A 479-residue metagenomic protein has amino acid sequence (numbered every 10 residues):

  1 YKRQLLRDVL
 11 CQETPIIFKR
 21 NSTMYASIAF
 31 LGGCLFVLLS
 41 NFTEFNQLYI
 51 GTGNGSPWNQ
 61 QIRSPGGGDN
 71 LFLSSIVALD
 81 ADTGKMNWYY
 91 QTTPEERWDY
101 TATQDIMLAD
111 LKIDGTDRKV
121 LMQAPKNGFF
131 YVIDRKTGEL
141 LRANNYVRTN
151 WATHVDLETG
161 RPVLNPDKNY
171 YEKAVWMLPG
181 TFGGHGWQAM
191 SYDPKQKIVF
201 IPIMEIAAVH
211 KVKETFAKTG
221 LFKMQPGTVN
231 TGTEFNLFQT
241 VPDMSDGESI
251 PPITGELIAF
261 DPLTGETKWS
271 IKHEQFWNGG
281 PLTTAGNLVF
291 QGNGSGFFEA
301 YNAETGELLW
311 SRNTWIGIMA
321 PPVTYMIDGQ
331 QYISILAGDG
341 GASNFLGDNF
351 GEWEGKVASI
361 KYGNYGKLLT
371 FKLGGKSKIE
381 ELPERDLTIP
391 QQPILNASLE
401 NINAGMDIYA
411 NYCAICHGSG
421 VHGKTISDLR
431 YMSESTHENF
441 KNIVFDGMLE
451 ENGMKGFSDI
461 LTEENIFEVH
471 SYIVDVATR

Functional and structural regions predicted by a protein language model:
Y1-Q4: Conserved small/polar residues in nucleotide/adenosyl-binding loops
Y25-S27, L31-Q61, S75, Y100-P125 (+5 more regions): Repeat-blade elements of multi-bladed beta-propeller folds
G51-N70, E205-I250, G338-I360: Short, conserved, GDST-rich strand-edge loop motifs in beta-rich repeat architectures
E95-R97, Q104-D105, V147-W151, G180 (+3 more regions): Conserved blade-ending motifs and adjacent loop-strand segments that build the rim/top face of beta-propeller domains
P383-I408: Electrostatic cytochrome c docking/interface patches
G405-S419, F440, V444, M454 (+1 more regions): The canonical Cys-X-X-Cys-His
G418-G453, F457: Gly/Gly-Pro-rich "capping" loops immediately C-terminal to redox-active cysteine motifs in periplasmic/lumenal
S458-R479: C-terminal capping alpha-helices of c-type cytochrome domains
